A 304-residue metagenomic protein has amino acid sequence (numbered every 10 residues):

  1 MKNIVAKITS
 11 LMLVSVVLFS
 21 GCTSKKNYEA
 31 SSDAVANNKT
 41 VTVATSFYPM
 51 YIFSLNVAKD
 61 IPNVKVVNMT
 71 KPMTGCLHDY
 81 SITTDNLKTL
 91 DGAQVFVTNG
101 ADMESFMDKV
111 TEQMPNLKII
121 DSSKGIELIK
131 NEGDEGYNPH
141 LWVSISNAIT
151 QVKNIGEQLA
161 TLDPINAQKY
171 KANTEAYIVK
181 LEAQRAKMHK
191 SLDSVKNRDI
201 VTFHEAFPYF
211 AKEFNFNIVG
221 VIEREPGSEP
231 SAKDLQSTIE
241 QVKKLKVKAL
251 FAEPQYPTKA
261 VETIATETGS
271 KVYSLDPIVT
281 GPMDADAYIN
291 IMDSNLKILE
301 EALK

Functional and structural regions predicted by a protein language model:
K2-K26: Sec-dependent N-terminal signal peptides of Gram-positive bacterial secreted proteins and lipoproteins
S10, C22-K304: Extracytoplasmic metal-acquisition and chelation regions
